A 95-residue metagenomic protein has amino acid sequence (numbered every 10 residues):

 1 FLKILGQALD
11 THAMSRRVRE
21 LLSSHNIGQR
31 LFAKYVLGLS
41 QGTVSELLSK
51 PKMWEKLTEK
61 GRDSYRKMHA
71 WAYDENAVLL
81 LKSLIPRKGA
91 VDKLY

Functional and structural regions predicted by a protein language model:
F1-Y95: Intrinsically disordered, low-complexity regulatory segments flanking DNA-binding domains of metazoan transcription
